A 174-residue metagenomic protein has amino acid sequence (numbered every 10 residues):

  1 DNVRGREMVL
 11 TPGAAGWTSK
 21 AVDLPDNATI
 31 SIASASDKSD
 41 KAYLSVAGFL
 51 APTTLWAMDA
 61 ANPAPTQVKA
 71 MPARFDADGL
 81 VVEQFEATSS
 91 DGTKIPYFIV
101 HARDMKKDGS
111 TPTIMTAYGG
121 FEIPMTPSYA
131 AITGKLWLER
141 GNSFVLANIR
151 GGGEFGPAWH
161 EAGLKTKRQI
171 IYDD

Functional and structural regions predicted by a protein language model:
D1, V9-P12, T88, G152: Compositionally biased, low-complexity repeat tracts
D1-N2, V46: Conserved beta-strand positions in repeat-built beta-propeller and related beta-rich domains
V3-T11, L50-A57: Structural motif
R6, A14-W17, L80, S110: Intrinsically disordered, low-complexity regions
P12-A15, A60-A61: Short loop/turn segments that connect beta-strands within beta-propeller blades
T18-D23: A short beta-strand motif characteristic of beta-propeller blades
I30-D174: Serine-hydrolase catalytic core recognition
